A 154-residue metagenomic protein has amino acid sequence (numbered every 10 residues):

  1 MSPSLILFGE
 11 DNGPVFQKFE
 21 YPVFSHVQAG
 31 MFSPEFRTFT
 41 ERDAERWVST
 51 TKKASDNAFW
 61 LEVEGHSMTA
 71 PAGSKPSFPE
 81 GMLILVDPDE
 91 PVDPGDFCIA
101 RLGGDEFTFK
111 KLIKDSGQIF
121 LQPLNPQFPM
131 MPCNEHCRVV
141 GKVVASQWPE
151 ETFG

Functional and structural regions predicted by a protein language model:
M1-S74, P79-E80, P129, A145-G154: Short, positionally conserved secondary-structure boundary motifs
R37, T50-P132: Feature for secretory/organellar precursors and membrane-associated catalytic proteins
H136-W148: Structured surface patches comprising rigid loops and adjacent beta-strands/short helices at the edges of well-ordered
